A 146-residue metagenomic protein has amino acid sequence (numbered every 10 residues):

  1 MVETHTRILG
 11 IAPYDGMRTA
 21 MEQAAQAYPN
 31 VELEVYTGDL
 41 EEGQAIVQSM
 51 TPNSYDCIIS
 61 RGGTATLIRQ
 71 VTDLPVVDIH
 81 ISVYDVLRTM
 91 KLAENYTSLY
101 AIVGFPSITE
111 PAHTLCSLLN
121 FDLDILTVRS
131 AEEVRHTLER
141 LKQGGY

Functional and structural regions predicted by a protein language model:
M1-Y146: Non-catalytic structural scaffold of enzyme domains
